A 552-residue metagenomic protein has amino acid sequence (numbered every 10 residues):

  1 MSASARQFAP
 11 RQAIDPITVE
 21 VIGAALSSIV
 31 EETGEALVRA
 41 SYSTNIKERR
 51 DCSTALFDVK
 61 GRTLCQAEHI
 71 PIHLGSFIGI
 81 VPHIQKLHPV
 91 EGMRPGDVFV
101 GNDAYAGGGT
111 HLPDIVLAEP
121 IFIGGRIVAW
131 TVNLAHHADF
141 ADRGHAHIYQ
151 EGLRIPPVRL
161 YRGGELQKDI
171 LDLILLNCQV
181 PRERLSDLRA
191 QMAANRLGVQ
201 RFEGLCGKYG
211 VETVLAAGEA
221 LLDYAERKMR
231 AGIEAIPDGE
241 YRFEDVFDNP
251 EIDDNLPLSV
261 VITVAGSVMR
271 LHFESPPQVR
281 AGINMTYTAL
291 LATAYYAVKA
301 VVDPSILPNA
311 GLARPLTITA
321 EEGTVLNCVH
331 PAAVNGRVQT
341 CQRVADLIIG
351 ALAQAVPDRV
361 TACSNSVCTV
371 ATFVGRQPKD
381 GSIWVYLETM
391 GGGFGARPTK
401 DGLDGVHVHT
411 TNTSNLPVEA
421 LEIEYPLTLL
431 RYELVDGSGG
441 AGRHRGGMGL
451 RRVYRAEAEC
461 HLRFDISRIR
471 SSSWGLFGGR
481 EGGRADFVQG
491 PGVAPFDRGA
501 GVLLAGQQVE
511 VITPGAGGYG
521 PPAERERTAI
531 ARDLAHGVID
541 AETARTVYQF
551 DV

Functional and structural regions predicted by a protein language model:
S2-P95, V100-V552: Glycine/proline-enriched, intrinsically flexible loops and inter-domain linkers
